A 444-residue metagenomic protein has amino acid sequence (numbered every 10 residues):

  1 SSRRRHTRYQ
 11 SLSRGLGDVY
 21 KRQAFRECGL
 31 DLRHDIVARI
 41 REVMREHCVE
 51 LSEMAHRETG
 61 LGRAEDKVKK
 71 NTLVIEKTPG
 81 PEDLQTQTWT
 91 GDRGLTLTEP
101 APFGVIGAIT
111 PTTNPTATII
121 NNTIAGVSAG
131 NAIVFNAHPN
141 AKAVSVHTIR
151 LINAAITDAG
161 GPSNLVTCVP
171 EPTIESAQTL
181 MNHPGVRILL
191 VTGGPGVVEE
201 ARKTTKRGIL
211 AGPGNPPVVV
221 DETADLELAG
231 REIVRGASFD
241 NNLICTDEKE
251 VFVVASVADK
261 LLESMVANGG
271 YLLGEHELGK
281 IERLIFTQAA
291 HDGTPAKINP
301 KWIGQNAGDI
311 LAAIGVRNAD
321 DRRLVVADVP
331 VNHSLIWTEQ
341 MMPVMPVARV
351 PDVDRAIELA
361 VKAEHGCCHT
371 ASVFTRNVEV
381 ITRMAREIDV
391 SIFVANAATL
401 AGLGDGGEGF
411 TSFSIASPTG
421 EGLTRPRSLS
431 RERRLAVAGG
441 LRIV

Functional and structural regions predicted by a protein language model:
S2-Y20: Single conserved hydrophobic/aromatic residue that forms the stacking wall/gate of nucleotide- or nucleobase-binding
R22, R26-G29, I40-C48, S52-A55 (+13 more regions): Structural signal for hydrophobic packing residues in well-ordered secondary-structure cores of soluble enzyme domains
E27-D31, P162-V166, N241-C245, Y271-E282 (+4 more regions): Flexible, glycine/charged-enriched surface loops at secondary-structure junctions
R41-G91: Long amphipathic alpha-helix in the N-terminal Rossmann-like dinucleotide-binding domain of NAD(P)-dependent
T86-L228: Rossmann-like NAD(P) dinucleotide-binding subdomain of oxidoreductase/dehydrogenase enzymes
I120, H147, V198-V325, P330-V331: ALDH superfamily catalytic-core signature
V316-V444: Conserved C-terminal structural/oligomerization subdomain of aldehyde/semialdehyde dehydrogenase
